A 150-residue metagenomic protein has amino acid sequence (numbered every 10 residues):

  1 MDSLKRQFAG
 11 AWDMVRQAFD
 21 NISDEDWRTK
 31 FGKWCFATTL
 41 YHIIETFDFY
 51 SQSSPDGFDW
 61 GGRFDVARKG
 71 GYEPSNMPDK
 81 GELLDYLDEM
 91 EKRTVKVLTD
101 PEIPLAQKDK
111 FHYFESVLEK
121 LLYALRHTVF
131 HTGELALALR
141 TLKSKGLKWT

Functional and structural regions predicted by a protein language model:
M1-D2: N-terminal leader segment of winged-helix/HTH proteins
K5, A9, D24-K69, D109-T150: Short, contiguous alpha-helical
A11, C35, L83-Y86: An acidic site on a long C-lobe helix of protein kinase domains
W12, R16-S23, F47-S51, D88-E102 (+2 more regions): Structural signal for well-ordered, non-membrane alpha-helices
G71-K108, E119-H127: Acidic/histidine-rich alpha-helical segments that form the ligand environment of transition-metal centers
